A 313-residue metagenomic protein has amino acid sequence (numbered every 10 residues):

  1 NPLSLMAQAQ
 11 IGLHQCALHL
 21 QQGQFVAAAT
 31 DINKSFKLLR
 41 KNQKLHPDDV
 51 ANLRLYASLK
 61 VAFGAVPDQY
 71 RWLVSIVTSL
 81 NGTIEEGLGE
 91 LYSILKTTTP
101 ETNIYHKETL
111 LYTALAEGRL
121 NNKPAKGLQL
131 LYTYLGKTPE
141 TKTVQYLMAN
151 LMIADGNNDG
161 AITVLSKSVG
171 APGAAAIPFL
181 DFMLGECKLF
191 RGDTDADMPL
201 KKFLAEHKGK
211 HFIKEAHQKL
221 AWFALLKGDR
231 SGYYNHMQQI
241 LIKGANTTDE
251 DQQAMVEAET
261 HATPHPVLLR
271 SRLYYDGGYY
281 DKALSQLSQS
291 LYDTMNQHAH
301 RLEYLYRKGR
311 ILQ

Functional and structural regions predicted by a protein language model:
N1-T133, T138, P172: Short coil/linker segments at helix-helix boundaries
Q10, A17, S58, A65 (+7 more regions): Residue-level recognition of tetratricopeptide repeat
L13, L20, A27, V61 (+8 more regions): Hydrophobic/aromatic side-chain positions at a characteristic register within alpha-helices of tetratricopeptide repeats
F25, I32, I84, P124 (+4 more regions): TPR-repeat structural position
N33-R40, S79-L95, K201-E206, Q218-T247: TPR/TPR-like (Sel1-like) alpha-helical repeat modules
Q43-L45, I76-N81, K96-E101, L131-E140 (+5 more regions): Solenoid-like repeat scaffolds
D49-V50, P67-Y70, T102-L111, T138-L147 (+5 more regions): Generic helix N-cap/helix-start motif at coil->alpha-helix transitions
H265-S285: Alpha-helical segment of the N-proximal tetratricopeptide repeat
